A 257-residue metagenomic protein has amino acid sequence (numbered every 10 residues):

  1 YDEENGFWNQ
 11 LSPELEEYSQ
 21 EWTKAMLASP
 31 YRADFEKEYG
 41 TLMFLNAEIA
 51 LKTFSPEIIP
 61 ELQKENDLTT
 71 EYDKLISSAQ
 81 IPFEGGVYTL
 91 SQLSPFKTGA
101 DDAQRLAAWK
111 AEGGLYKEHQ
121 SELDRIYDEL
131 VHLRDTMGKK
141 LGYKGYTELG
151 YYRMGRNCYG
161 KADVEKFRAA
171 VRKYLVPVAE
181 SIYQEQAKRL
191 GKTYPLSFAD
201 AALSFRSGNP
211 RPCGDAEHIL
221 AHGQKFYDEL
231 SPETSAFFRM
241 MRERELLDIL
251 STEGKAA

Functional and structural regions predicted by a protein language model:
Y1-C213, H222: A well-structured
Y88-A103, P212-A257: Active-site-adjacent "gating/activation" loops or surface patches in catalytic cores
